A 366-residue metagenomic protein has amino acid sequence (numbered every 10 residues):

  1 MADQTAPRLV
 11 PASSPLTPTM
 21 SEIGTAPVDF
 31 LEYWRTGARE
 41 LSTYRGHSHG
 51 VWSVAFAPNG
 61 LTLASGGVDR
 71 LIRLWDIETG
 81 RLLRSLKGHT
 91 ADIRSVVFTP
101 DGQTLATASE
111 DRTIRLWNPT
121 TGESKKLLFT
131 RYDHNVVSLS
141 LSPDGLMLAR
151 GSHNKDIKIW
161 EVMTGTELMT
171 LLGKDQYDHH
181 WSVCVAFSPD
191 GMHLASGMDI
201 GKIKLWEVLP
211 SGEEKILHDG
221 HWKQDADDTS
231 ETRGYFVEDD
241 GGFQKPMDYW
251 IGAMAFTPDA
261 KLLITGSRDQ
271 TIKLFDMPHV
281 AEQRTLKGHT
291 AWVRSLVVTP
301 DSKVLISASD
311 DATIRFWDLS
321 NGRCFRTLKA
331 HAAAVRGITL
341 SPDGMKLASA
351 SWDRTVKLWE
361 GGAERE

Functional and structural regions predicted by a protein language model:
A2-E366: WD40-repeat beta-propeller superdomains and closely related acidic/aromatic-rich repeat-like regions
